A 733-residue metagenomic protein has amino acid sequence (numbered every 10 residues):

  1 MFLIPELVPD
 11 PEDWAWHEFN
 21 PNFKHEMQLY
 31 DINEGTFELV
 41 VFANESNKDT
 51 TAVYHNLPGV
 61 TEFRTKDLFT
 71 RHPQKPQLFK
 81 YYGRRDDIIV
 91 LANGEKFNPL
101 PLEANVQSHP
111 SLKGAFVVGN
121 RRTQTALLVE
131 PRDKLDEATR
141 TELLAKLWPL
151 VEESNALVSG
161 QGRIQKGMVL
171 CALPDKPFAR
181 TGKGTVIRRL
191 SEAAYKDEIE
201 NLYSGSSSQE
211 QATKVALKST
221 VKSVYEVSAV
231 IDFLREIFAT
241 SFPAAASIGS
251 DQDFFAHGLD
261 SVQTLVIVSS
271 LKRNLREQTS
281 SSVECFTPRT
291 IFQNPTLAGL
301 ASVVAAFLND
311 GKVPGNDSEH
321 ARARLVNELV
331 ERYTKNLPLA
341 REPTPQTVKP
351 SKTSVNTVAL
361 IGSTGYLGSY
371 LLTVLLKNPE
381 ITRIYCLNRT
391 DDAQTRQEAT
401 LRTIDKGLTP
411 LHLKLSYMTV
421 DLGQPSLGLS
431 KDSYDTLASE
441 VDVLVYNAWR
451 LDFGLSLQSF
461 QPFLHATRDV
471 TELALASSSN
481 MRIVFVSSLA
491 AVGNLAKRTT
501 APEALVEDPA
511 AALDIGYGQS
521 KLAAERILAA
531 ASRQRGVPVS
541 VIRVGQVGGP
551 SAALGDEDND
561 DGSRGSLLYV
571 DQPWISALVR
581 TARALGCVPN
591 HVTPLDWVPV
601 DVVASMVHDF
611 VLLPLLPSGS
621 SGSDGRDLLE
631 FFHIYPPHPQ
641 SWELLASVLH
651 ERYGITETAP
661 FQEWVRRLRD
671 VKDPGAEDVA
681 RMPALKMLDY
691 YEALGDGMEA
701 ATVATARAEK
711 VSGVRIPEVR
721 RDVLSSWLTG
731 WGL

Functional and structural regions predicted by a protein language model:
M1-L78, R85-I88, L102: Conserved AMP-binding/adenylate-forming
V60-Q161, R235-T240, Q263-R273: AMP-binding/adenylate-forming catalytic core of the ANL superfamily
T185-P345: Phosphopantetheine-dependent thiolation modules in NRPS/PKS and related acyl-activating systems
Y203-G205, Q209, T382-Y385, E699-L733: Amphipathic terminal alpha-helices
D317-R450: N-terminal Rossmann/SDR dinucleotide-binding element
V443-N447, F453-Q458, H465-G516, R533 (+1 more regions): Conserved Rossmann-fold NAD(P)-dependent oxidoreductase catalytic core, especially the SDR/UDP-sugar
E525-R564, L616, D624: Conserved beta-loop-beta element that borders a ligand/cofactor-binding pocket
F610-A693: Mid/C-terminal beta-alpha module of Rossmann-like enzyme folds, strongest in SDR-family dehydrogenases/epimerases
